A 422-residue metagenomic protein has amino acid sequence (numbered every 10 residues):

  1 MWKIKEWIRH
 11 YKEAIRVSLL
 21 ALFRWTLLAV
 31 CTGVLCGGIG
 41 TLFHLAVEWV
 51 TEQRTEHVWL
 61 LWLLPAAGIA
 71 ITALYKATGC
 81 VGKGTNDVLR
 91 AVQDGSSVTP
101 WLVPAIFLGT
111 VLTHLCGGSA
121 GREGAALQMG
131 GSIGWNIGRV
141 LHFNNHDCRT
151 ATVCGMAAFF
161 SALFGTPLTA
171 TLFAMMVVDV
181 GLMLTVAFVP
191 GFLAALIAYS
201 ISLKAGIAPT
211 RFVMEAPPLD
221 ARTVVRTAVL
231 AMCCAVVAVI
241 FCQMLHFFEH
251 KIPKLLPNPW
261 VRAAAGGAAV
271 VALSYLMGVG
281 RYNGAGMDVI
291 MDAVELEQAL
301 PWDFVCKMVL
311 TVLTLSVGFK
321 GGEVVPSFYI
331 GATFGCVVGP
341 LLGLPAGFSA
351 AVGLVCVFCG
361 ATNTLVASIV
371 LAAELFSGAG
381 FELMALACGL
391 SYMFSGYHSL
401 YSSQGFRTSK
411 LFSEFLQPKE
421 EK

Functional and structural regions predicted by a protein language model:
M1-K422: Alpha-helical transmembrane segments and immediately membrane-proximal extracytoplasmic
